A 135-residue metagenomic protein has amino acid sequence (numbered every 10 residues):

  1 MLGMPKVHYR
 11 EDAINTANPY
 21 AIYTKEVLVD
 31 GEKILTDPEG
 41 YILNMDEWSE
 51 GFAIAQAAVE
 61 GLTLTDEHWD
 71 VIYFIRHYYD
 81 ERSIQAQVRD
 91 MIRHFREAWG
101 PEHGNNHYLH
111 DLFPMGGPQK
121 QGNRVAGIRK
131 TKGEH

Functional and structural regions predicted by a protein language model:
G3-E11, N15-A17, T36, V88-H135: Helix-rich interaction surfaces within compact, conserved domain-sized segments that mediate assembly or partner
V27-A57: N-terminal first-folded block
G51, V59-D66, D70: N-terminal amphipathic, basic-rich helices that act as targeting or association modules
Q56-G61, Y78: Conserved interaction-surface patches within small, structured recognition/assembly domains
I72-Y79, R96: Amphipathic alpha-helical segments that form the core helices of the histone-fold
